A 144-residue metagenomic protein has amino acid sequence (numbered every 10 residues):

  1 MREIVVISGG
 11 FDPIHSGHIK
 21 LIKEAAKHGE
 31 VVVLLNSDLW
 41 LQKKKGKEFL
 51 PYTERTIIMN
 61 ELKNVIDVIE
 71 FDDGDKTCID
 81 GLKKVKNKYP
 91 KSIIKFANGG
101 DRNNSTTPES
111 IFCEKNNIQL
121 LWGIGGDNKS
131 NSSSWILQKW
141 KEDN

Functional and structural regions predicted by a protein language model:
M1-N144: Nucleotidyltransferase catalytic core that binds NTPs
